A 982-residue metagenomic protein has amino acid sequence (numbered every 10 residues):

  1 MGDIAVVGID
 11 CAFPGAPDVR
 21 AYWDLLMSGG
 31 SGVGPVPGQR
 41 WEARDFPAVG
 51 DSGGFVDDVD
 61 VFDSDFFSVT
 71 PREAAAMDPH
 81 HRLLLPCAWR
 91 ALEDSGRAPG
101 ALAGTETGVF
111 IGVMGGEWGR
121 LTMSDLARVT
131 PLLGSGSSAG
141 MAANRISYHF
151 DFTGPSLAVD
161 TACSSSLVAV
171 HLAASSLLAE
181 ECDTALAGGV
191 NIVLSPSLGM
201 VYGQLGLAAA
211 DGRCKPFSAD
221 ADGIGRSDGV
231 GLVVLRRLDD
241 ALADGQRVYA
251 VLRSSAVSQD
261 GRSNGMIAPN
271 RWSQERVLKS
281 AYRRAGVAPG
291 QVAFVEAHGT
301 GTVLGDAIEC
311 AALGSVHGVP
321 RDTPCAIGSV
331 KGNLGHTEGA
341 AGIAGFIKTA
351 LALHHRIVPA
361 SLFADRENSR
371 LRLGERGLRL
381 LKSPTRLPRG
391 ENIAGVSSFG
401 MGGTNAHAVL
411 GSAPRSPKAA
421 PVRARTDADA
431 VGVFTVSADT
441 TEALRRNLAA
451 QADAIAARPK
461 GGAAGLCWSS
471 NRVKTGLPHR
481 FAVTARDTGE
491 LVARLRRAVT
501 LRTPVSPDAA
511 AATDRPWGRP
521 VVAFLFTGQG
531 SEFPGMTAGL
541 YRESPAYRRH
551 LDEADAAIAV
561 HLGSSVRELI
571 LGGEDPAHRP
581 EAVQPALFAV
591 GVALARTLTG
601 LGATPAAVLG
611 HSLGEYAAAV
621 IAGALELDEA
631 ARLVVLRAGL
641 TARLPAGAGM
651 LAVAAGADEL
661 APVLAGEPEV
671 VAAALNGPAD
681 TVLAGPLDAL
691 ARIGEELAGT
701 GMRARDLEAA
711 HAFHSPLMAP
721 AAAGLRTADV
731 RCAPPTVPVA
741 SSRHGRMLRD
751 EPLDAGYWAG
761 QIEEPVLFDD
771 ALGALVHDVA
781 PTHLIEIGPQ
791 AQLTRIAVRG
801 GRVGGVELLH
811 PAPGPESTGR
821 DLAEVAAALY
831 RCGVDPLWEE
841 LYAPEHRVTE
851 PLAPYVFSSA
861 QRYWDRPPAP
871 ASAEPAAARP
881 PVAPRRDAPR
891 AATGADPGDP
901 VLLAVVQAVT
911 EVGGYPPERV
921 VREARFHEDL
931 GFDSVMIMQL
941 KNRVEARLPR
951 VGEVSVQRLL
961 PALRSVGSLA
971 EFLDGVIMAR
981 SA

Functional and structural regions predicted by a protein language model:
M1-C11, R40-G50, W89-G108, T385 (+11 more regions): Short, low-complexity connector segments at domain boundaries
M1-D427, E626-R632, L636-G639, P662 (+3 more regions): Condensing-enzyme catalytic core of the thiolase-fold
D10-A12, P269-R284, I393-V522, A538 (+3 more regions): Flexible catalytic loop/linker elements that gate and position reactive groups at enzyme active sites
V56, V61, A288-P289, G332 (+7 more regions): Acyltransferase loading domain of fatty acid and polyketide assembly lines
S124, A438, S506-A665, R703-A712 (+4 more regions): FabD-like malonyl-/acyl-CoA
H336, G476, S564, R643 (+7 more regions): Acyltransferase
D514-R515, A554, A586-V608, V653-A654 (+3 more regions): Flexible, low-complexity segments
A888-A891, A895-A982: Phosphopantetheine-dependent thiolation modules in NRPS/PKS and related acyl-activating systems
